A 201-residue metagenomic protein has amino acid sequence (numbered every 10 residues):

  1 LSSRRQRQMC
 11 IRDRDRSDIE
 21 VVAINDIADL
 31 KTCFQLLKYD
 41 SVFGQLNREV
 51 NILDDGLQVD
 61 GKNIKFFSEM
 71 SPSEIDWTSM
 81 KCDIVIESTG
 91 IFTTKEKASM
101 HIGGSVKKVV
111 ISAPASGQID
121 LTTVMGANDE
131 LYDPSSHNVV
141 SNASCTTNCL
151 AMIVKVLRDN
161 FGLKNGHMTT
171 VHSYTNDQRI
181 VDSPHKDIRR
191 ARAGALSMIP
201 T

Functional and structural regions predicted by a protein language model:
L1-R7, I11: Single conserved hydrophobic/aromatic residue that forms the stacking wall/gate of nucleotide- or nucleobase-binding
S17-E20, K31, Q45, N51 (+1 more regions): Active-site-lining helix/loop region of Rossmann-like oxidoreductase modules
D18-D60: Glycine-rich phosphate-binding loop and adjoining beta1-alpha1-beta2 segment of Rossmann-like nucleotide-binding folds
V22, K81-D83, K107: Conserved acidic residues
F43-E96, P134: A structured beta-alpha segment of the ubiquitous adenosine-cofactor-binding alpha/beta core
I91-N138: Rossmann-fold NAD(P)-binding glycine/threonine-rich loop
E130-N165: A contiguous active-site-proximal alpha/beta segment in oxidoreductase catalytic domains
